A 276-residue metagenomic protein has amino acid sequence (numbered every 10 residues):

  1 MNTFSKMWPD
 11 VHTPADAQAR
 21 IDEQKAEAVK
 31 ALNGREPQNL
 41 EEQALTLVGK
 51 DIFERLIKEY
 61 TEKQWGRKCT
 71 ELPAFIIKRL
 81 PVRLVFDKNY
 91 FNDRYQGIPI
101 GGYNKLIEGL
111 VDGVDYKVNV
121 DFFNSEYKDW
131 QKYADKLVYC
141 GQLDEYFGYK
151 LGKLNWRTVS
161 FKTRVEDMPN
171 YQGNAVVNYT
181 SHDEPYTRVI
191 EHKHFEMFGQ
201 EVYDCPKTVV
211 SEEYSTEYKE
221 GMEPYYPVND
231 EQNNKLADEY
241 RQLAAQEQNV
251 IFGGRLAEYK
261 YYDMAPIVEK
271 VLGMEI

Functional and structural regions predicted by a protein language model:
N2-W8, P99, N104, D144-G148 (+4 more regions): Generic, ordered loop/turn and secondary-structure boundary motif
T3-K136, F147: Active-site/ligand-binding neighborhood in enzyme catalytic cores
K58, C140, V268-V271: Short alpha-helical patches at coil-to-helix transitions and adjacent helical residues in well-structured domains
I76-R83, L151, D263-M274: Surface-exposed flexible segments
F123-L243: Mid-domain catalytic core of redox enzymes that form a hydrophobic substrate pocket/lid adjacent to a catalytic redox
E223-I276: C-terminal catalytic lobe of FAD-dependent flavoproteins
